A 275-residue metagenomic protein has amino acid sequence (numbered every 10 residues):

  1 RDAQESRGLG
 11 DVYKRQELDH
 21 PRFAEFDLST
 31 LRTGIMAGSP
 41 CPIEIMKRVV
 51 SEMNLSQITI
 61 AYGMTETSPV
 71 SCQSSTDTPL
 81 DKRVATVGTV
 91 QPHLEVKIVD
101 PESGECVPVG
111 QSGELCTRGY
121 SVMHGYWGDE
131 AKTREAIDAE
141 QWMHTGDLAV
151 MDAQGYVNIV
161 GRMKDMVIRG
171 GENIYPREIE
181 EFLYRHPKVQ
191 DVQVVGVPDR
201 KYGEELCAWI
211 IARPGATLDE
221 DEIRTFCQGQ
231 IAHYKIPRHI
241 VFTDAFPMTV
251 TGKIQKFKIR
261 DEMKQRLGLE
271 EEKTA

Functional and structural regions predicted by a protein language model:
R1-Y13: Single conserved hydrophobic/aromatic residue that forms the stacking wall/gate of nucleotide- or nucleobase-binding
L18-K82, E95: Gly/Ser/Thr-rich phosphate-binding loop
L31, L55, Q91-H93, V189 (+1 more regions): Core-facing hydrophobic residues within beta-strands of well-ordered domains
G38, G63, G88, D147 (+1 more regions): Active-site glycine-centered loops adjacent to acidic/histidine catalytic or metal-binding residues that shape
P40, S74, L80-G128, A136 (+1 more regions): Adenylate-forming AMP-binding core of the ANL superfamily, especially NRPS adenylation
I43, G119, H124-G128, K132-E135 (+4 more regions): AMP-binding/adenylate-forming catalytic core of the ANL superfamily
I58-E66, T86-V90, V195-V197, V241: Beta-strand->loop->alpha-helix junctions that form or flank phosphate-binding loops in nucleotide-handling enzymes
D261-A275: Acidic/polar alpha-helix N-cap and adjacent early helical turns within long charge-rich amphipathic helices/linkers
